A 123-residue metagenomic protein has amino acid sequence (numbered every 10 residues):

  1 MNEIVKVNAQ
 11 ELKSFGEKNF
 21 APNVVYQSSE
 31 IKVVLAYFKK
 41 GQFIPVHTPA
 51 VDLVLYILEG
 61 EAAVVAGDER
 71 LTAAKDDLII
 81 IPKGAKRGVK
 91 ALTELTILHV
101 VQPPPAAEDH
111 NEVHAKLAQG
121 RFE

Functional and structural regions predicted by a protein language model:
M1-E30, H114-E123: A short, N-terminal "cap"/entry segment at the start of jelly-roll beta-barrel domains of the cupin/DSBH fold
N19, K32-T48: Conserved short histidine dyad/triad with adjacent acidic residue
I31, K40, A50, E69 (+2 more regions): A generic "binding-loop/recognition-motif" signal
Y37-K39, P49-V64: Short, conserved beta-strand element in jelly-roll/cupin
I44-V46, V64-V65, I81, K86-L92: Short beta-strand His + acidic residue motifs that chelate non-heme Fe in jelly-roll/DSBH and cupin folds
L58-E59, A74-K75, T93: A cytosolic small-molecule/anion-sensing beta-strand core signal
D68-K83: Short acidic-glycine-tyrosine-enriched beta hairpin
K83-A107: Ligand-binding loop in jelly-roll beta-barrel domains
